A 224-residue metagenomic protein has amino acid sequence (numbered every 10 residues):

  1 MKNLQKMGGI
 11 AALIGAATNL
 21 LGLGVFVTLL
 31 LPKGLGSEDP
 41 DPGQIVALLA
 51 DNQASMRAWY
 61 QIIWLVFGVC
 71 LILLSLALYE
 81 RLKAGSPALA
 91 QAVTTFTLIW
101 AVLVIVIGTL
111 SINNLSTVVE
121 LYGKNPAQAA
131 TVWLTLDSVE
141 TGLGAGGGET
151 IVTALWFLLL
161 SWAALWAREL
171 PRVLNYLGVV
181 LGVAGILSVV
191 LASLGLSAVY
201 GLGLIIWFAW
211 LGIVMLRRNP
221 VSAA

Functional and structural regions predicted by a protein language model:
M1-A224: Hydrophobic, aromatic-enriched alpha-helical segments typical of multi-pass transmembrane helices
